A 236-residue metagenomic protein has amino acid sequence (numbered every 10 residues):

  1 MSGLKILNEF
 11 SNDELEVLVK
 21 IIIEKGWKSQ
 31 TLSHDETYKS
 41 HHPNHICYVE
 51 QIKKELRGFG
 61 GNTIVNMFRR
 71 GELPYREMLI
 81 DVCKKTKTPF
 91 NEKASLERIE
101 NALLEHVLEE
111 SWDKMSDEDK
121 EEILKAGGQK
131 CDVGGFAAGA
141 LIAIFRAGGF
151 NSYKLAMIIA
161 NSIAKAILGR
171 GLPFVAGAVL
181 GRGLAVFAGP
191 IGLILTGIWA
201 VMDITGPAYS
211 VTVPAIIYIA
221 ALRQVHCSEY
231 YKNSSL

Functional and structural regions predicted by a protein language model:
M1-E118: N-terminal leader/propeptide segments of preproteins
V17-I23, V49, V65, V82 (+8 more regions): Extended aliphatic helical segments
H34-K39, C131-G135, K154: Short, mixed-charge, low-aromatic patches
I46-V49, A147, S162-I163: Short, functional N-terminal and low-complexity linear motifs
D119-G148, A164-A188: Membrane-penetrating hydrophobic segments
G148-K154: Core alpha-helical transmembrane segments of integral membrane proteins
A156-L236: Membrane-engaging insertion elements
